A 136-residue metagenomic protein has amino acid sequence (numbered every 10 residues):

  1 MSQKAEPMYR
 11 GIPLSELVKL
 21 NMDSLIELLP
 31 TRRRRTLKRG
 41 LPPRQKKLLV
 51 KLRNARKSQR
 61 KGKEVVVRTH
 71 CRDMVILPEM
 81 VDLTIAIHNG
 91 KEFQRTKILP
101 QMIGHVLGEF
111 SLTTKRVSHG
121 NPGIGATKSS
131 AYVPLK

Functional and structural regions predicted by a protein language model:
S2-K136: Compact, Lys/Arg-rich rRNA/RNP-binding cores from ribosome-related proteins
